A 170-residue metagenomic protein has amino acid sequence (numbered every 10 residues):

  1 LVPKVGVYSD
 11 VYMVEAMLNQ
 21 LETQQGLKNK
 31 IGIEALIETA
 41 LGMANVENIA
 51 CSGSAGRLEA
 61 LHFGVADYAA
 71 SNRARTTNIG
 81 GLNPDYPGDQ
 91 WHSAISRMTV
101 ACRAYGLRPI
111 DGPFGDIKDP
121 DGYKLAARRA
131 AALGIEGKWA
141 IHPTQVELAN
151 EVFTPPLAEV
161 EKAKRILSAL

Functional and structural regions predicted by a protein language model:
L1-L170: Expand to "…catalyze enediolate/carbanion chemistry for C-C bond making/breaking, isomerization, decarboxylation
